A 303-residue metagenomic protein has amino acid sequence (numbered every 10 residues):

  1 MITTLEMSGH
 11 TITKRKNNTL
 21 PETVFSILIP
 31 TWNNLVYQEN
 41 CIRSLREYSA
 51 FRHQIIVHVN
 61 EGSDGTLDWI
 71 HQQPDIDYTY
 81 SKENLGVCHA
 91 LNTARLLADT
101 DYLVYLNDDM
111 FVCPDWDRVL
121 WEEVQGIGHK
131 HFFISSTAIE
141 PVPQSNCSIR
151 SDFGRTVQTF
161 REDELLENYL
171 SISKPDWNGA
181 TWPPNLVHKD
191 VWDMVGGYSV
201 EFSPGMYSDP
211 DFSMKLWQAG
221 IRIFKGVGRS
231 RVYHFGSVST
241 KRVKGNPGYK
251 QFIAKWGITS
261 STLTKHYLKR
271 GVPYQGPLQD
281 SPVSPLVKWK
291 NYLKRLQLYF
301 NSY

Functional and structural regions predicted by a protein language model:
M1-S44: N-proximal low-complexity "stem/linker" segments adjacent to membrane-targeting elements
R43-R52: Short, acidic, metal-binding catalytic loop of nucleotide-sugar glycosyltransferases
F51, V59-L67: A conserved acidic beta->alpha catalytic loop
S81-A98: Glycine-rich, basic loop-to-helix element that forms the pyrophosphate-binding segment of sugar-nucleotide handling
C88, L165-D190: A recurrent flexible, glycine/aromatic-enriched loop bordering the glycosyltransferase active site that acts as
L103: Short aromatic/hydrophobic "clamp" motif used to bind/position activated sugar donors
F111, N178-P184, K189, D193-G226 (+1 more regions): Donor nucleotide-sugar recognition loop
P114-G154: Conserved donor NDP-sugar-binding/catalytic core segment of glycosyltransferases
